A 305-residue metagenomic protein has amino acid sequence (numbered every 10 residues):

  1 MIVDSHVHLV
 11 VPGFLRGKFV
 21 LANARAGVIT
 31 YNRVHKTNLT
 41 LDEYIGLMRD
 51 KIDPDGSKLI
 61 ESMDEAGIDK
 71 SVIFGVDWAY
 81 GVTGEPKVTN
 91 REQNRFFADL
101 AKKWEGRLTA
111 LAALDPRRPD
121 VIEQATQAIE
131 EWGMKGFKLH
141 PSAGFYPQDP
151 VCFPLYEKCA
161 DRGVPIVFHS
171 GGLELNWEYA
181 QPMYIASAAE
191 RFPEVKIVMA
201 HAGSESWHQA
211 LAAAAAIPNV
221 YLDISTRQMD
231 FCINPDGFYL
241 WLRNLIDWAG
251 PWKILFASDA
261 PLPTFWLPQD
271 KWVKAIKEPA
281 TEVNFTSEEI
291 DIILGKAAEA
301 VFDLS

Functional and structural regions predicted by a protein language model:
M1-V3, F14-E65, D69-K70, T126-Q127 (+3 more regions): Mid-to-C-terminal alpha-helical segments outside catalytic/metal-binding sites
H6, M63, F97, A110 (+8 more regions): Conserved, mostly hydrophobic/aromatic
H6-P12, H140, H169, H201: Histidine-centered divalent metal-coordination motifs
V10-G13, W78-G81, P116-D120, G172-W177 (+3 more regions): Active-site environment of divalent metal-dependent phosphoester hydrolases
G13-F19, G84-P86, E123-A125, Y179-A180 (+4 more regions): Short aromatic-enriched loop/helix-cap "lid" or pocket-rim segments at secondary-structure transitions that line
P54-S62, E92-A98, V121-E123, P182-I185 (+2 more regions): Alpha-helical scaffolding within the catalytic cores of extracellular/periplasmic polymer-degrading hydrolases
D69-A180, Y221, Q228-M229: Active-site gating/metal-coordination segments in enzymes
E131-G136, G144-L255: Catalytic pocket-lining loop regions of alpha/beta-barrel enzymes, especially the amidohydrolase/enolase/GH5 lineages
